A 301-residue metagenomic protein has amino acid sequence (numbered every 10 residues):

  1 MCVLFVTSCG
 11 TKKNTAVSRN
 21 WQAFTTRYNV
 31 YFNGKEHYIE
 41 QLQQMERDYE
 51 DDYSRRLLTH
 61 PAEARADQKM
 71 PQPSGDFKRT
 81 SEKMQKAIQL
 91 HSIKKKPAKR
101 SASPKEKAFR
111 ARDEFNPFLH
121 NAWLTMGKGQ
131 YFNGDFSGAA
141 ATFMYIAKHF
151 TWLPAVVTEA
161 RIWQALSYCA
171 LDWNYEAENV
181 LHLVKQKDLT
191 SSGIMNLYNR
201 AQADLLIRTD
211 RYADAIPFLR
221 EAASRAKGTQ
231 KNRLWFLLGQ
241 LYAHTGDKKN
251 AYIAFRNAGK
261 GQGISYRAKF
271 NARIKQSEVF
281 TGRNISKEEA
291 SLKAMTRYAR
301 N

Functional and structural regions predicted by a protein language model:
F5, C9-N301: Acidic, polar-rich low-complexity tracts and alpha-helical solenoid repeat scaffolds
